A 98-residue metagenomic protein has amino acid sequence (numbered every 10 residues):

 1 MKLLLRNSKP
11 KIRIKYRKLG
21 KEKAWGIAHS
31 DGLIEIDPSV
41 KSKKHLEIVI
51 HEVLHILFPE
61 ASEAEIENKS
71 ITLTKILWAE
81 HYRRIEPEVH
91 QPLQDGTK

Functional and structural regions predicted by a protein language model:
M1-K44, P59-K98: Metalloprotease/metallohydrolase-associated module, dominated by Zn2+-dependent proteases
E47-I56: Active-site recognition of the HExxH zinc-binding catalytic motif
